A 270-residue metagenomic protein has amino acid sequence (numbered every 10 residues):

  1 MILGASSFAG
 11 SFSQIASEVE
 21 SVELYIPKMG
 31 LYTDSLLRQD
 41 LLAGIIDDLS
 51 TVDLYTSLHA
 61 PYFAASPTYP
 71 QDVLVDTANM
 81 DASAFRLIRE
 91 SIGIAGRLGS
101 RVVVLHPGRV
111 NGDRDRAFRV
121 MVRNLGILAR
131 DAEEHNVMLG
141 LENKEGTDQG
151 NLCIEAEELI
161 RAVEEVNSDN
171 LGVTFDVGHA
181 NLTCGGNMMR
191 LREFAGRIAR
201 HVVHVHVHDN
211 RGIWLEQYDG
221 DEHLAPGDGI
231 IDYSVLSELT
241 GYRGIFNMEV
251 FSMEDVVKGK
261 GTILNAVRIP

Functional and structural regions predicted by a protein language model:
M1-G4, S11-E18, F85, G99 (+4 more regions): Histidine-acidic metal/acid-base catalytic patches
M1-I92, G96, I269-P270: N-terminal pre-domain/capping segments
S7-S11, I26-K28, Y62-A64, P107-N111 (+4 more regions): Active-site-proximal loop/turn and secondary-structure-junction residues that shape catalytic pockets, frequently
V22, H59, A95, L139 (+3 more regions): Conserved, mostly hydrophobic/aromatic
G30-L37, R114-V120, T147-E157, H179-L191 (+1 more regions): Active-site glycine- and acidic-residue-rich loops that bind and position anionic ligands or nucleotide-like cofactors
L42-F63, V122-H135, V163-V166, I231-L239: Alpha-helix-loop-beta-strand connector modules within alpha/beta enzyme cores
V52-L54, S100-R101, V137, Y242-G244: A short helix->loop->beta-strand "cap" motif at the edges of active sites that frequently abuts
P70, L74-G172, R197: Active-site acidic/histidine proton-transfer and metal-coordination neighborhood in alpha/beta enzyme cores
